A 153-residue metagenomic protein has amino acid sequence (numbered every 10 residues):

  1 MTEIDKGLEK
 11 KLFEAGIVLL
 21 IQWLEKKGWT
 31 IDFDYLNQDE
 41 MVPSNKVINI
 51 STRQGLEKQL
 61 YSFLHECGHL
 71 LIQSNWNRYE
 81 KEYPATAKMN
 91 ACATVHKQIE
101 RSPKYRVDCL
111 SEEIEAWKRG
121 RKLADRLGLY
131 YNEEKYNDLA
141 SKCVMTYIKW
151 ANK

Functional and structural regions predicted by a protein language model:
T2-Q59, C67-S74, R78-E82: Active-site scaffold of zinc-dependent metalloenzymes
D5-G7, Q38-I48, C92, H96-E100 (+4 more regions): Alpha-helical context
E40, Q73-E112, Y136-N137: Post-HEXXH active-site segment of zinc metalloproteases
G55-K58, I99-K153: Long, well-structured alpha-helical subdomains associated with metal-dependent extracellular/ecto-lumenal hydrolases
C67-G68, K88-M89, W150-A151: Short, charged/polar low-complexity linear motifs in solvent-exposed/disordered segments
